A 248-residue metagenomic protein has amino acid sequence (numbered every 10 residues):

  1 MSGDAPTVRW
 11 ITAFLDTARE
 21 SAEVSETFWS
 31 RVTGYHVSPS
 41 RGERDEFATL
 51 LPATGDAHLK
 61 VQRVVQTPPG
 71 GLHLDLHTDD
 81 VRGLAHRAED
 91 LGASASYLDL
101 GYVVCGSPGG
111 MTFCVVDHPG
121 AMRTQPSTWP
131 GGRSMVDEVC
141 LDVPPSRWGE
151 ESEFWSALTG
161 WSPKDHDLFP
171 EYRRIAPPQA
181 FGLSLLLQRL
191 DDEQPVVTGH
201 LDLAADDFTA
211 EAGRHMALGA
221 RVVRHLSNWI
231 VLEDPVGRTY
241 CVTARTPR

Functional and structural regions predicted by a protein language model:
S2-A57, G83-L84, D90, S96-L98 (+5 more regions): Core segments of cupin and vicinal oxygen chelate
W10-T12, P69-H73, S134-E138, V196-H200: Short, solvent-exposed beta-strand edge segments and adjacent coil->beta transition regions
D16, D75-H77, D142-P144, D202-A204: Short hydrophobic/aromatic beta-strand micro-patches that form the beta-sheet surface supporting nucleotide- or nucleic
G55-K60, G109-C114, A121-R123, A180-L185 (+1 more regions): Short, charged/polar, Gly/Pro-enriched secondary-structure boundary elements
Q66-T78, R82-Y102, T124, M216-N228: A cross-kingdom feature marking solvent-exposed beta-strand/loop segments within repeated, beta-rich binding/scaffold
G101-A157: Surface-exposed beta-loop interaction hotspot
S107, E233-P235: Short, acidic, Ser/Thr-enriched surface-loop or helix-capping motifs
R173-D202, D206-A212: Intrinsically disordered, low-complexity segments enriched in Gly and acidic/Ser/Thr residues that form flexible
